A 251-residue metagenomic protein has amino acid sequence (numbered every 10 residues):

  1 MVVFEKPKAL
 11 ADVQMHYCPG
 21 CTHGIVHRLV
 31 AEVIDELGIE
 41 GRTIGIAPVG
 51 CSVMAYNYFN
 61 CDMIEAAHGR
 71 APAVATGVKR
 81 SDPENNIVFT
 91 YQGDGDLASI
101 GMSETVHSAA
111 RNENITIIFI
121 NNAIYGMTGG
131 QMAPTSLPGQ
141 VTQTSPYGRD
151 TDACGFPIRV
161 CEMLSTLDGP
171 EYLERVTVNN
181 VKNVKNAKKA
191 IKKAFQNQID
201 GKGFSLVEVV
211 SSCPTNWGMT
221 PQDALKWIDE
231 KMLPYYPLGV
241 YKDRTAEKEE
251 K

Functional and structural regions predicted by a protein language model:
M1-N86, D200: Thiamine diphosphate
M1-V3, P7, D12-V13, I199-K251: Flexible, low-complexity linker and terminal segments
F4, A133-D200: Conserved thiamine diphosphate
T43-G45, N86-F89, N114-I118, E162 (+2 more regions): Structural motif
V49-C51, N122-I124, N180, E208-N216: Glycine-rich beta-alpha junction loops
V49-G126, K189, K193: Thiamine diphosphate
C61-I64, S108, A133-L137, D223-K226: Short, hinge-like loop/turn segments at secondary-structure boundaries
M102-H107, M127-V141: Active-site-proximal loop->helix
